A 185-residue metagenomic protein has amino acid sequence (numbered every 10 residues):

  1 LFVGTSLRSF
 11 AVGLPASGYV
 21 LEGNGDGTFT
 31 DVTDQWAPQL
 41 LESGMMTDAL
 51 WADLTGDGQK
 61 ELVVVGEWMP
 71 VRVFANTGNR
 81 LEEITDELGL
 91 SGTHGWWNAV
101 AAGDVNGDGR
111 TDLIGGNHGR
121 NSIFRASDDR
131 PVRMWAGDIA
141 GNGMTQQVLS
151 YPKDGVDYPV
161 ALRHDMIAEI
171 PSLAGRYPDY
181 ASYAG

Functional and structural regions predicted by a protein language model:
L1-G185: Beta-propeller-forming repeat regions
